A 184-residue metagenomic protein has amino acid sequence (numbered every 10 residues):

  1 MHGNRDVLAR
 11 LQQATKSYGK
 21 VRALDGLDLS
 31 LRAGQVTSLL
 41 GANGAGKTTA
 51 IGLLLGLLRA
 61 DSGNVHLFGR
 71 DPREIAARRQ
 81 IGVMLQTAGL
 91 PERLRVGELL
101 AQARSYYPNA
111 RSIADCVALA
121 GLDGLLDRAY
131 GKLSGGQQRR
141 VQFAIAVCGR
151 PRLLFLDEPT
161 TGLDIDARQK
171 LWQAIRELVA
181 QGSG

Functional and structural regions predicted by a protein language model:
L55, G63-A77: Conserved ABC transporter NBD signature motif
T87, E92-Y106: Q-loop/switch helix immediately C-terminal to the Walker
A101, S105, R111-L126: Conserved ABC ATPase "signature" region
A129-L133: Conserved ABC ATPase signature
L154-E158: Catalytic Walker B motif of ABC-type/P-loop ATPase nucleotide-binding domains
Q169-Q181: Helical segment within the ABC ATPase nucleotide-binding domain
